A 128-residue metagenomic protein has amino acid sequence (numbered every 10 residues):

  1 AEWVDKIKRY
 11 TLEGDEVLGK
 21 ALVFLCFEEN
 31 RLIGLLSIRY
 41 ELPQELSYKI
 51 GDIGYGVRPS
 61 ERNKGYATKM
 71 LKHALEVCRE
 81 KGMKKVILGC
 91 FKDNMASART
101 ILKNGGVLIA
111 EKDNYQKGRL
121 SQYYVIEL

Functional and structural regions predicted by a protein language model:
A1-D52, K117, S121-L128: GNAT-family acyltransferases
E41-P43, S60, D93: Short coil/turn motifs at secondary-structure junctions
G54-V57, N63-E76, E80, R99-K103: Conserved acetyl-CoA-binding loop-helix of GNAT-fold acetyltransferases
V57, C90, I126-L128: Hydrophobic residues in beta-strands and at strand termini
C78-G89: Conserved GNAT acetyl-CoA-binding A-motif
L88-A98: Conserved beta-strand-loop-alpha-helix junction that forms the acyl-donor binding cleft
G89-C90, G105-Q122: Conserved catalytic-core motifs of GNAT/GCN5-like acyltransferases
